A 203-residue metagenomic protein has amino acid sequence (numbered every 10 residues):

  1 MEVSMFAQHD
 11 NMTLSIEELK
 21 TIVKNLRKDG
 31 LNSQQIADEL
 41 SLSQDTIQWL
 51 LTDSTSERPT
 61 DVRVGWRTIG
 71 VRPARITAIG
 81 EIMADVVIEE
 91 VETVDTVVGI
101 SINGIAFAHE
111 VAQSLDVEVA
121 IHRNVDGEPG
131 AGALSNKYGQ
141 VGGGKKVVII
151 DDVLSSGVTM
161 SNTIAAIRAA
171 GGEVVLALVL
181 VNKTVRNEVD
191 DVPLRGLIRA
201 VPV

Functional and structural regions predicted by a protein language model:
M1-I150, S155-V203: PRPP-associated nucleotide enzymes
